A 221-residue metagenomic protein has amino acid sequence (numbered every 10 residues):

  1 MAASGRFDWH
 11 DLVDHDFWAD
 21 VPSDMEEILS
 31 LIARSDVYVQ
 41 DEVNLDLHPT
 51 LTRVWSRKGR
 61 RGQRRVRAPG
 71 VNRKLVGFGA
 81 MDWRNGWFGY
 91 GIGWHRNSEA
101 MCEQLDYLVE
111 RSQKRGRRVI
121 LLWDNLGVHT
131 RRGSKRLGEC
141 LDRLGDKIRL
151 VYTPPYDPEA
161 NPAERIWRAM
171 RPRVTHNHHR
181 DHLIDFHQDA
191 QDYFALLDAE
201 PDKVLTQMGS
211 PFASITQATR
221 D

Functional and structural regions predicted by a protein language model:
M1-L12, D36, V43-L45: Conserved short alpha-helical interface segments
A19-D106, P211, T216-D221: Extended, low-complexity cationic-aromatic segments
A33-V37, A163-D221: C-terminal anion-handling pockets and recognition modules
Y38, L121-L122: Residue-level marker for buried hydrophobic side chains located in beta-strands that build the well-ordered beta-sheet
G62-G70, D142-P162, H179: RNase H-like polynucleotidyl transferase catalytic core
A100-I120: Short, basic/hydrophobic alpha-helical segments
D124-N125, R132, V151-R173, I184-F186: RNase H-like two-metal-ion nuclease catalytic core shared by retroviral integrases and related mobile-element nucleases
R132-L144: Short, aromatic/basic amphipathic alpha-helical patches
